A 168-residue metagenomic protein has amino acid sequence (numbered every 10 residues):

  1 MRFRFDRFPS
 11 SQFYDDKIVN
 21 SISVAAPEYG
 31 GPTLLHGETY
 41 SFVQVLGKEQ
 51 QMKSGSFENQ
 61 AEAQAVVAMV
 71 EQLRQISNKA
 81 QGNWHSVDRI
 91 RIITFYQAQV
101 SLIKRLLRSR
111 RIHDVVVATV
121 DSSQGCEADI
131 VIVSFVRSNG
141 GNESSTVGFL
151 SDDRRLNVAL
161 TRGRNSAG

Functional and structural regions predicted by a protein language model:
M1-Q72, C126-E127, V158-R164, G168: Helicase-core coupling region on the C-terminal RecA-like lobe
M1-R2, E62, Q81, T94-V100 (+1 more regions): Conserved ATP-binding/catalytic motifs of P-loop helicase motor domains
P9-D15, L106-R110, S134, S145-S151: Short secondary-structure boundary/capping segments
I18, K53-S54, N78-H85, N142-S144: Intrinsically disordered, low-complexity regions enriched in proline, serine, glycine and charged residues
G47-K48, Q97-Q99, S122, R137-S138: Short, glycine-/Ser/Thr-/acidic-enriched flexible segments
M52-N59, I92-Y96, D121, F149: Amphipathic alpha-helical protein-protein interaction segments
Q72-T119: Conserved helicase motor "Helicase C" RecA-like lobe of SF1/SF2 P-loop NTPases
D114-G168: Conserved RecA-like P-loop NTPase helicase motor core
